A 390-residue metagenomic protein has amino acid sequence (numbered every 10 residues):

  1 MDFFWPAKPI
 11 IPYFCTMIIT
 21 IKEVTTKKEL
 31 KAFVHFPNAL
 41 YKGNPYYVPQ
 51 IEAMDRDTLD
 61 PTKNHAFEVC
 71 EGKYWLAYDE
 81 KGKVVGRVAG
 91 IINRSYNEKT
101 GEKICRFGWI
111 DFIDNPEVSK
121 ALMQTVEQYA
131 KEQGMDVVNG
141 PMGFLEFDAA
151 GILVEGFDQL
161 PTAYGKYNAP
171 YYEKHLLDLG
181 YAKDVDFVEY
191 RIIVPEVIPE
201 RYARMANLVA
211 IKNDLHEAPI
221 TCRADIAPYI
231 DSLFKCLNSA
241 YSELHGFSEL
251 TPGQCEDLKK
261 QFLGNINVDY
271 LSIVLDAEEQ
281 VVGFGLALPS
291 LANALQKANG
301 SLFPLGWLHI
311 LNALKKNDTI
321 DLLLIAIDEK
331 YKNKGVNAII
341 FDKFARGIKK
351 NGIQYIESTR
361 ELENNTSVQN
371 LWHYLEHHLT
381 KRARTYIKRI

Functional and structural regions predicted by a protein language model:
Y13-L30, V34-A39, Y202-A227: Conserved N-terminal entry element of GNAT/NAT acetyltransferase domains
P37-E80, V88-E98, I220, A224-I325: A conserved beta-strand-loop-helix scaffold within acyl/acetyltransferase catalytic domains
E98-G180, A298-Y374: Acyl-donor binding region in acyl/amide transferases
K166-H245: Acyltransferase donor/substrate-recognition loop-hinge adjacent to the catalytic core
